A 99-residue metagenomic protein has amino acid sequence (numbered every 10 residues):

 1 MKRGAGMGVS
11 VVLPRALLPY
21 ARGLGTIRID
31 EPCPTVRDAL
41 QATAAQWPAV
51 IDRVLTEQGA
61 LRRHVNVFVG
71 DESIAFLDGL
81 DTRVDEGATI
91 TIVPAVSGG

Functional and structural regions predicted by a protein language model:
M1-G98: Ubiquitin-like/PB1-type beta-grasp interaction modules and other compact soluble beta-rich domains
